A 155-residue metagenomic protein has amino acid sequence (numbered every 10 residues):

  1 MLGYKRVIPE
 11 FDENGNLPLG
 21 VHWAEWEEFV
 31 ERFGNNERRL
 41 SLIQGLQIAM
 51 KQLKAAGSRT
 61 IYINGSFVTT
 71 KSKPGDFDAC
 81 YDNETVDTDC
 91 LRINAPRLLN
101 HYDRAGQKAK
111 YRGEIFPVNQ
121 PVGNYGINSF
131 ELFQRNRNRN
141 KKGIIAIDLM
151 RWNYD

Functional and structural regions predicted by a protein language model:
M1-Y62, V68-P74, E84-D155: Catalytic core of pol beta-like nucleotidyltransferases
F77: Catalytic activation segment of kinase domains across protein kinase-like and atypical kinase folds
C80-D82: Short hydrophobic/aromatic beta-strand micro-patches that form the beta-sheet surface supporting nucleotide- or nucleic
